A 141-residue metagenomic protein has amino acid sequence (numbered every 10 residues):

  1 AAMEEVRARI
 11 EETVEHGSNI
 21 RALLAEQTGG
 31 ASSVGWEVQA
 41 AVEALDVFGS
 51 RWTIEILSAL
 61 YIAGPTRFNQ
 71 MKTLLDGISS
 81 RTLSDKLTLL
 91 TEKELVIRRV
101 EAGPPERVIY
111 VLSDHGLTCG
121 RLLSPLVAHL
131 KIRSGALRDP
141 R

Functional and structural regions predicted by a protein language model:
A1-A2: DNA-contacting interfaces and partner/effector-binding or oligomerization modules in DNA-centric proteins
E5-S32, V38, D114-R141: Amphipathic alpha-helical dimerization/coiled-coil segments that flank or bridge DNA-binding/regulatory modules
G30-T82: N-terminal helix-turn-helix DNA-binding core of bacterial DNA-binding proteins
F48-R51, S113-L117: Alpha-helical hinge/cap motifs
N69, T88, V108: Residues within the helices of the helix-turn-helix
L83-K93: Basic amphipathic alpha-helical segments that dock to polyanions
T91-V111: Beta-hairpin "wing" of winged helix-turn-helix
